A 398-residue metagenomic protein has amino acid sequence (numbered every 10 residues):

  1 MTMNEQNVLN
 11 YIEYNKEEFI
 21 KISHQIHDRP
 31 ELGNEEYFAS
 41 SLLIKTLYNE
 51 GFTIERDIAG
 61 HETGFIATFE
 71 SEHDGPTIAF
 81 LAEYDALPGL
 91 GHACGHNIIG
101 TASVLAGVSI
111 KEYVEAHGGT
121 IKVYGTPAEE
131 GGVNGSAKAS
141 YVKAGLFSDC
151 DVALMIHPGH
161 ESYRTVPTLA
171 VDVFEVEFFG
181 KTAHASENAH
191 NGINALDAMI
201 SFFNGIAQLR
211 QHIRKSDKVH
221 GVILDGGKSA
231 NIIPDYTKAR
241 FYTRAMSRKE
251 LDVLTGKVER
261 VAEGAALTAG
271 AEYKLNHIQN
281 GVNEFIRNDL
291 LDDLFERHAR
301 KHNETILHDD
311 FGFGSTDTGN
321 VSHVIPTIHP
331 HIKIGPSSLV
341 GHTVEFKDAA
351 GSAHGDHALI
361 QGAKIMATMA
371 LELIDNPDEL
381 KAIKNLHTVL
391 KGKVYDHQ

Functional and structural regions predicted by a protein language model:
T2, Q6-L9, E13-I20, G33 (+13 more regions): Electropositive phosphate-/nucleotide-binding environments in soluble metabolic enzymes
T2-K122: Acidic/His- and Gly-rich active-site-bordering loop/insert found across diverse amide/peptide-bond hydrolases
I26, A67, F80, H96 (+7 more regions): Divalent metal-coordination and catalytic microenvironments
H27-R29, D85, H92, H96 (+5 more regions): Histidine-centered active-site/metal-ligand motif
D28-R29, K122, E129-G131, G180-N188 (+2 more regions): Active-site-proximal beta-alpha loop/turn segments in soluble metabolic enzymes
T63, T68, D85-A93, N97-I98 (+3 more regions): Histidine/acidic-residue-rich, glycine-tolerant segments that coordinate divalent metal ions
A79-L81, F174-E175, F179, H329-G335: Non-cysteine beta-strand/loop elements that form the S-adenosyl-L-methionine
I200-Q398: Metal-dependent amide/peptide-bond hydrolase catalytic core, centered on the "pita-bread" metallohydrolase fold
